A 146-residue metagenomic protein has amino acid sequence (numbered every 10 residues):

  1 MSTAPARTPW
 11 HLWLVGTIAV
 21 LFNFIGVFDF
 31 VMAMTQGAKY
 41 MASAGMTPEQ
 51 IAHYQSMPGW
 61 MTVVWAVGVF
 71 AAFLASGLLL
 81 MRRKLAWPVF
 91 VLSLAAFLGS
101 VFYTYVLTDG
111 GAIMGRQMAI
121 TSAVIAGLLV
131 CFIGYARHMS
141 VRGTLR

Functional and structural regions predicted by a protein language model:
M1-R146: Topology signature of small-to-medium multi-pass alpha-helical membrane proteins
